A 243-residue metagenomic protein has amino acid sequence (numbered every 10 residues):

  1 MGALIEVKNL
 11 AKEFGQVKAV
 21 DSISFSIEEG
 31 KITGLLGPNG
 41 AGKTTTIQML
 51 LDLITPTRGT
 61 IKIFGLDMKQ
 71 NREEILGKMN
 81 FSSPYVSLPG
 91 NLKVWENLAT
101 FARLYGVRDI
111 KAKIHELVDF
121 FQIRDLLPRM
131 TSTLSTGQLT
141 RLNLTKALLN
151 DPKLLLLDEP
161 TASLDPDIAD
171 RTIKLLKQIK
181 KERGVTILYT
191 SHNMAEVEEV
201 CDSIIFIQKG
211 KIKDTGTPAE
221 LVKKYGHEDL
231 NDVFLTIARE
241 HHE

Functional and structural regions predicted by a protein language model:
A99, R103-L126: Conserved ABC ATPase "signature" region
M130-L134: Conserved ABC ATPase signature
D151: Conserved catalytic motifs of ABC-family nucleotide-binding domains
L155-E159: Catalytic Walker B motif of ABC-type/P-loop ATPase nucleotide-binding domains
D170-E182: Helical segment within the ABC ATPase nucleotide-binding domain
T215-G216: ABC ATPase "signature
